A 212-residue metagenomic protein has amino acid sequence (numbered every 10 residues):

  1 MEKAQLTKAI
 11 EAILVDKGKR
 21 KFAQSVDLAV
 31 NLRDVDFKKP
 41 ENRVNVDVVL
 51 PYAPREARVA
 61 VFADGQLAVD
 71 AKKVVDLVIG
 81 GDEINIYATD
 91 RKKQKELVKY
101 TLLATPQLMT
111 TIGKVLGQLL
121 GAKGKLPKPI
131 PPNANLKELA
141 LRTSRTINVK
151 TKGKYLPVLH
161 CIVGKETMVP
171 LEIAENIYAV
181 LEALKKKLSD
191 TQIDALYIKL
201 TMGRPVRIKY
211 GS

Functional and structural regions predicted by a protein language model:
M1-A4, K8, R207-S212: Intrinsically disordered, compositionally biased charged tails
K8-D16: Interdomain regulatory linker/hinge segments that flank or connect interaction modules in polarity/junction/synaptic
D16-V69, D90: Translation machinery proteins
R20-S25, K187-Y197: Flexible, glycine/charged-enriched surface loops at secondary-structure junctions
V48-Q107: Extracellular/luminal Protease-associated
A63, V163-K165, L200-M202, Y210-S212: Flexible glycine-/small-residue-rich
A71, G121, I198: Residue-level signature of catalytic and energy-coupling elements of molecular machines, predominantly ATP/GTP-dependent
G81-A183: Long, charge-patterned amphipathic alpha-helical coiled-coil/hairpin "stalk" segments used as oligomerization
